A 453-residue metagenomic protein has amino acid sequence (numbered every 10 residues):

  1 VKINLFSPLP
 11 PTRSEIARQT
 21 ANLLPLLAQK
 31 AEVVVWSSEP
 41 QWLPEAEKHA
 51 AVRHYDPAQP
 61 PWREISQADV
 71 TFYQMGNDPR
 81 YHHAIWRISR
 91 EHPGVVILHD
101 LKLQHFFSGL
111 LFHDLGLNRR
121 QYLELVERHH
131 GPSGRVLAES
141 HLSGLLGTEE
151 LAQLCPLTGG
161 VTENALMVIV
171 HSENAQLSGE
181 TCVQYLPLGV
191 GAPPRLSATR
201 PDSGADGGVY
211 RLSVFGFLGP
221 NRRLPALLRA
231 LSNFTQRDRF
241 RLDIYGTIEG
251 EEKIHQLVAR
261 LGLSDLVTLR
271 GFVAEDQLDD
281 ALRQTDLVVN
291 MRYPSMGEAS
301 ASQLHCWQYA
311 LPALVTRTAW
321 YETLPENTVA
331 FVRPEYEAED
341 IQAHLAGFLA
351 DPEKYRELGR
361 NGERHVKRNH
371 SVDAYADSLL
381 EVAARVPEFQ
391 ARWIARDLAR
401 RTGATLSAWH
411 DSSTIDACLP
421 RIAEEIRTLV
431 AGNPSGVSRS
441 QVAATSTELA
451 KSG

Functional and structural regions predicted by a protein language model:
R18, G219-N233, E252: A conserved mid-protein helix/loop that constitutes part of the nucleotide-sugar donor-binding site
E39, F215, R241-I254: Glycosyltransferase donor-sugar binding loop
L166, L282-G297, L311: Acidic donor-binding loop of glycosyltransferase active sites
G204-R222, L228, D243: Conserved donor-binding/catalytic core segment of Leloir-type glycosyltransferases
N221, E322-A346, E353: Change "using UDP/GDP/dTDP sugars" to "using nucleotide sugars
K253-D276: Nucleotide-activated donor-binding/catalytic signature segment of Leloir-type glycosyltransferases, i.e., the conserved
C306-T316: Short hydrophobic beta-strand element within catalytic cores of glycosyltransferases and related nucleotide-activated
E363-R364, R368-G453: C-terminal amphipathic helix plus adjacent low-complexity, charged tail appended to glycosyltransferase catalytic
